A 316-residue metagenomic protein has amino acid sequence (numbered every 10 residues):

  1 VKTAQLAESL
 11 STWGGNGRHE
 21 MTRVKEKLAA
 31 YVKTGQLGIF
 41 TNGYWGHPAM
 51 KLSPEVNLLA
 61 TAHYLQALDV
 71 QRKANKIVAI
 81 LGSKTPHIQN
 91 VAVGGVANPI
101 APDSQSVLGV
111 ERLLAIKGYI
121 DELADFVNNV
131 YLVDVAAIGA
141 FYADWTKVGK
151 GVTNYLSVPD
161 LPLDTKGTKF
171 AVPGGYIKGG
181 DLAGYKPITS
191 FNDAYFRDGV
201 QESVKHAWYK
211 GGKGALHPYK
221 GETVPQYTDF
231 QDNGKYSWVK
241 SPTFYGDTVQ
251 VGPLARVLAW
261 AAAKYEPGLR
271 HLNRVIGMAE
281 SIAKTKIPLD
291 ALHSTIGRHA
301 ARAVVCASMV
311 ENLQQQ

Functional and structural regions predicted by a protein language model:
V1-Q316: Metal/cofactor-centered catalytic core regions of large enzymes
